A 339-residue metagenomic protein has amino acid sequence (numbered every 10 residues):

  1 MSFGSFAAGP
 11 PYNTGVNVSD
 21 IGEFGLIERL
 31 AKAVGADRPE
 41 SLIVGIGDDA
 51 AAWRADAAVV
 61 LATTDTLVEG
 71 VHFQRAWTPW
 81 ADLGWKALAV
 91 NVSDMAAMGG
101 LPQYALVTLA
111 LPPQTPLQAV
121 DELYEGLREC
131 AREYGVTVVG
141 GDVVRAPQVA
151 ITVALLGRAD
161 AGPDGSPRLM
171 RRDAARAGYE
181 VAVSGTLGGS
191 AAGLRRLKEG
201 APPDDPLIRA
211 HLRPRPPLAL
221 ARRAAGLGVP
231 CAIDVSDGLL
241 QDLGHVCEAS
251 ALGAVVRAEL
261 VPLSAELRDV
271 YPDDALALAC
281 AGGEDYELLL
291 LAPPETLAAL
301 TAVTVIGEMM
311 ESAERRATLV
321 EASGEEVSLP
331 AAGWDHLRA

Functional and structural regions predicted by a protein language model:
F3-F6, Y12: Aromatic (phenylalanine/tyrosine) cluster motif
Y12-A36, T78, P112-V139, V144-I151 (+3 more regions): Glycine-/charge-enriched secondary-structure boundary and capping motifs
Y12-A96: N-terminal glycine-rich phosphate/pyrophosphate-binding loops that anchor nucleotide-derived ligands and cofactors
A57, L67, P102-R195: Glycine-rich anion-binding loops of enzyme active sites
W80-Y104, E125-E133, A219, Q241-V246: Small-aliphatic-rich amphipathic alpha-helix that forms the alpha element of a beta-alpha
R176-G185, R213-L239: Internal active-site segments that recognize and position negatively charged phosphoryl groups and nucleotide moieties
A191-D205: Short, compositionally biased
